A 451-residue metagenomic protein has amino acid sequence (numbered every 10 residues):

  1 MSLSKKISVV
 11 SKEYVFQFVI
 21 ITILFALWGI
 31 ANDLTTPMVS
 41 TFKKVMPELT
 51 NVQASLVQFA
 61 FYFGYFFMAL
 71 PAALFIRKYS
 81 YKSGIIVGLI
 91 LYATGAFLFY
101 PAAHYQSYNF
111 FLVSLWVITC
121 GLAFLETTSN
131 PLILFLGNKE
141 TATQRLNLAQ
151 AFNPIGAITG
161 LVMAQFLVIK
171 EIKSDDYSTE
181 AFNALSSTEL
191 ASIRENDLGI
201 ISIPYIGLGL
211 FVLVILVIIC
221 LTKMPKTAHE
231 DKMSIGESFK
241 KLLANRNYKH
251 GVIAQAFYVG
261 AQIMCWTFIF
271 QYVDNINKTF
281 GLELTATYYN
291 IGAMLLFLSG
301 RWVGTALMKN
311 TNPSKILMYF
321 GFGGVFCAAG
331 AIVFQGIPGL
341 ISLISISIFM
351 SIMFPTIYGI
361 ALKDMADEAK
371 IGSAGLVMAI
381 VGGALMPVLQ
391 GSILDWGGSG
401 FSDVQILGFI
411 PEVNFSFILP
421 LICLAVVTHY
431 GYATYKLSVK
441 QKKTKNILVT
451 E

Functional and structural regions predicted by a protein language model:
S2, K6, S11, I20 (+2 more regions): Multi-pass alpha-helical transporter architecture, strongest for 12-TM Major Facilitator/SLC carriers used
F16-K44, S129-N130, C265-V273, M386: Extracytoplasmic
T35-V39, G160-I172, K241-I291: Extracytoplasmic gate region of multi-pass secondary transporters
S55-I76, I291-V303: Central cavity-lining transmembrane alpha-helices of secondary-active solute carriers, predominantly the Major
I90-Y105, F322-G336: C-terminal ends and interior cores of transmembrane alpha-helices in multi-pass membrane transporters/permeases
Y108-L125, P338-M353: Hydrophobic core of transmembrane alpha-helices in multi-pass small-molecule transporters, especially MFS/SLC-type
L122, T141-K173, A374-P387: Glycine-rich segments within core transmembrane alpha-helices of 12-TM secondary carriers
F124-N138, S351-A366: Intracellular juxtamembrane helix-capping segments at the cytosolic ends of symmetry-related transmembrane helices
